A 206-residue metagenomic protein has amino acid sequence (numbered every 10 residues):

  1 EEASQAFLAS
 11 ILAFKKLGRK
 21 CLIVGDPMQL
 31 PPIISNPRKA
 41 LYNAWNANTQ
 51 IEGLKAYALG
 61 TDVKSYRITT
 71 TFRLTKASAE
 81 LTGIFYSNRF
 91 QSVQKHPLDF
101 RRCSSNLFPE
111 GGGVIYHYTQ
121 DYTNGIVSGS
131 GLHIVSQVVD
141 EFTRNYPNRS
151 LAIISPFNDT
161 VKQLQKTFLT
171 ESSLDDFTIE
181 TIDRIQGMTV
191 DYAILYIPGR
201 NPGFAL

Functional and structural regions predicted by a protein language model:
E2-L206: Conserved helicase motor core of SF1/SF2 NTP-dependent helicases
